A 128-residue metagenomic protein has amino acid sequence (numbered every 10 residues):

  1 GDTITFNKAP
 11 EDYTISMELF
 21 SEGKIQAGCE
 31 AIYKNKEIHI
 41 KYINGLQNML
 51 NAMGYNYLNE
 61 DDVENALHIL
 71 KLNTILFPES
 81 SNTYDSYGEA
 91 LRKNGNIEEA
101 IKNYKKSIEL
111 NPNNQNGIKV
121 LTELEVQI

Functional and structural regions predicted by a protein language model:
G1-G23, A27: Catalytic loop of the DD-peptidase/beta-lactamase superfamily, centered on the K-T-G motif and neighboring
H39, N73, K106-S107: Canonical positions in the second alpha-helix
